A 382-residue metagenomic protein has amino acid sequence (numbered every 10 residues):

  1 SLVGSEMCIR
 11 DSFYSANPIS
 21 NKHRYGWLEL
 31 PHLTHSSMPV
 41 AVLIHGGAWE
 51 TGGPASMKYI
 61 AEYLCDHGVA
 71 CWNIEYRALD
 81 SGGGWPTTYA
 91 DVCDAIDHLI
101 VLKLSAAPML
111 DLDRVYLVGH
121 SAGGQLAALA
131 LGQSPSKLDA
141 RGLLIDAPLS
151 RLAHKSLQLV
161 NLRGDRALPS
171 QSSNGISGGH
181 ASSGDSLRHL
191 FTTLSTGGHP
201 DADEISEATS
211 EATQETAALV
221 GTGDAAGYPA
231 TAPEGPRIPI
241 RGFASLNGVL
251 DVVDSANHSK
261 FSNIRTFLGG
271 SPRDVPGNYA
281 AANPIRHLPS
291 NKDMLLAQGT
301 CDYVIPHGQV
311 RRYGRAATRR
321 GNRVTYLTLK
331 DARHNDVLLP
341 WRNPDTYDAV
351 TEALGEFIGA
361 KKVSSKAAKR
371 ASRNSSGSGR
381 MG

Functional and structural regions predicted by a protein language model:
L2-I9: Short, small-residue-biased leader/transition segments that mark boundaries at the very start of proteins
A55-W72: Short amphipathic alpha-helix adjacent to the substrate-entry channel of hydrolases
G83-S105: Alpha/beta-hydrolase active-site loop
L99-Y116, K137-L138: Gly/Ser-rich "nucleophile elbow"/oxyanion-hole loop immediately N-terminal to the catalytic nucleophile in hydrolases
A140, P148-N161, S186-L187, F191-L194 (+3 more regions): Mobile cap/lid helix-loop segments that gate and shape the active-site cleft of serine hydrolases
L296-Q298, D302: Short beta-strand/loop motif that positions the catalytic acidic residue of the alpha/beta-hydrolase fold
Y303-Q309: Conserved alpha/beta-hydrolase "acid-adjacent" motif
R311-G314, T318-G382: C-terminal catalytic histidine-bearing segment of alpha/beta-hydrolase fold enzymes
